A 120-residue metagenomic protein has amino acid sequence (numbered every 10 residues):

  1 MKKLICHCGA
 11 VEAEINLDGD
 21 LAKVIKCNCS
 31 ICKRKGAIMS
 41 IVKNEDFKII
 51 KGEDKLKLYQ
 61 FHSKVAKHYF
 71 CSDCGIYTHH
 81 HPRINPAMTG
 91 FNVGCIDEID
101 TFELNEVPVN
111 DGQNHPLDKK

Functional and structural regions predicted by a protein language model:
M1-I5, A10-K120: A short Gly-Trp-Pro
